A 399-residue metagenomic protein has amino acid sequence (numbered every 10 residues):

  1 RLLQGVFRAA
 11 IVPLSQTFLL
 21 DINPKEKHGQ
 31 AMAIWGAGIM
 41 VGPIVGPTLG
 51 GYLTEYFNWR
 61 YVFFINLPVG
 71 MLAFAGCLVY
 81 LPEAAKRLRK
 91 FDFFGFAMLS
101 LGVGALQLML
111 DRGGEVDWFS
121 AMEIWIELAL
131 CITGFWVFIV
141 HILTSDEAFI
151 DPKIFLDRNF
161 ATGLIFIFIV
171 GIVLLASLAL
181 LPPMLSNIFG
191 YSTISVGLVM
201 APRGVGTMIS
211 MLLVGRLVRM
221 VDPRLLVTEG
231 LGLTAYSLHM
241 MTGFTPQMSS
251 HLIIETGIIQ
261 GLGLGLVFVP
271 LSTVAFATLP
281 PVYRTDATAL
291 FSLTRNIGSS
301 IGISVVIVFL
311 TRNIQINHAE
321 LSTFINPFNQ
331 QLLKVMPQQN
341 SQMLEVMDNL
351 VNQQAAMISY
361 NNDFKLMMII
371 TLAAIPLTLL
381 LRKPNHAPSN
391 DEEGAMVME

Functional and structural regions predicted by a protein language model:
R1-G95: Helix-loop-helix hairpins in multi-pass membrane proteins, especially solute transporters
Q4, C77, M240-F244, Q260 (+1 more regions): MFS-fold secondary transporters
Q4, V69-A73, L233-L238, T371-A374: MFS 12-TM fold signature
Q4-G5, A33-P43, P47, G95 (+6 more regions): Structural signature of transmembrane alpha-helices in multi-pass secondary transporters
A37, V41-F57, G104, I297-N317: A gly/Pro-rich, aromatic-decorated transmembrane alpha-helix motif that marks the paired, flexible gating helices
E55-V173, V199, A356-M368, P384: Hydrophobic transmembrane-helix bundles of small-molecule transporters
L72, F291-K383, P388-S389, E393-E399: Hydrophobic transmembrane architecture of multi-pass small-molecule transporters
Q107-L108, S120-L130, G134-W136, L143-N317 (+1 more regions): 12-transmembrane solute porter fold
